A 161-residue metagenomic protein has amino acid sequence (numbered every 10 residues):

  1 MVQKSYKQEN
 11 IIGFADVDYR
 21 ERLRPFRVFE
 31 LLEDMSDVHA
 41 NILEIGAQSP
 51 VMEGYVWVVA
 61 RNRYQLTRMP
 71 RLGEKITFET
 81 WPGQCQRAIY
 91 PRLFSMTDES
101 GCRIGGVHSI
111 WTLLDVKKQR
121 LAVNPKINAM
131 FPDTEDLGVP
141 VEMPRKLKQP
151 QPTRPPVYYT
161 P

Functional and structural regions predicted by a protein language model:
M1-V59, D115-P161: Hot-dog-fold acyl-thioester-processing enzymes
Y6-N10, N62, F78, R92 (+1 more regions): Hydrophobic residues positioned within well-ordered beta-strands of beta-sheet architectures
N10, P50-M52, W57, L72 (+3 more regions): Bulky hydrophobic/aromatic packing residues
M35-S36, A40, P70, T80 (+1 more regions): Small-side-chain structural scaffolding
R63-S100: Hydrophobic beta-sheet segments that form the core/acyl-binding groove of ACP/CoA-dependent acyl-chain-processing
C85-P132: Contiguous mid-protein beta-loop-alpha structural module that forms a pocket-lining wall or clamp of enzyme active
